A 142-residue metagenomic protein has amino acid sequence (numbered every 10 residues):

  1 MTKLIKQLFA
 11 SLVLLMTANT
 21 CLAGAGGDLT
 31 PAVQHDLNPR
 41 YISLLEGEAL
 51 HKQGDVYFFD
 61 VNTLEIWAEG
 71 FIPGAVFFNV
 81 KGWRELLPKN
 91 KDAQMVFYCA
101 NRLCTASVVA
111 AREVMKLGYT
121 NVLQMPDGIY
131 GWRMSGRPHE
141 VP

Functional and structural regions predicted by a protein language model:
T2-Y57, L64-I66, P142: Flexible, polar/low-complexity N-terminal or interdomain linker segments that lie immediately upstream of folded
K52-F58, P73-G74, T120-N121: Short active-site oxyanion
T63, G82: Short, glycine/acidic-enriched loop or turn micro-motifs at the edges of active sites
L64, A100-R102, R137: Solvent-exposed coil/turn segments that connect beta secondary-structure elements in extracytoplasmic/periplasmic
W67-F71: Mid-length scaffold segments of soluble, non-membrane domains
V76-N79: Short acidic-hydrophobic, aromatic-tinged amphipathic segments that line or gate anion-handling sites
W83-W132: Catalytic cysteine-centered active loop of the rhodanese-like fold, especially the PTP/DSP P-loop
R133-V141: Short, low-complexity, Pro/Ser/Thr/Gly-rich segments in the mature regions of secreted, periplasmic
